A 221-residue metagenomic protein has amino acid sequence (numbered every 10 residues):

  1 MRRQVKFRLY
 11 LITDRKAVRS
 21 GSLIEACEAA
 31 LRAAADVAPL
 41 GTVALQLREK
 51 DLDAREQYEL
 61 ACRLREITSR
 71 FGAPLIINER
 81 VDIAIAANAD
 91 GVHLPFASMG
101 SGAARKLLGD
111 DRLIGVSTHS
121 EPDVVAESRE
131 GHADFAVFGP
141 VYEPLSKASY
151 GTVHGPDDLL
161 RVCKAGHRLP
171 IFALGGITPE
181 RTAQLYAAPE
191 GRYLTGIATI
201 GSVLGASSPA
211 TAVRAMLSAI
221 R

Functional and structural regions predicted by a protein language model:
M1-L94, S98, K106-F135, D157 (+4 more regions): Conserved N-terminal beta1-alpha1 strand-loop-helix module at the mouth
L47, A84, Y142-A148: A short acidic, helix-capping loop that chelates divalent metal ions and anchors anionic groups
F135-F138, Y150-G155: Long hydrophobic alpha-helices with heptad-repeat/coiled-coil character
S146-Y150, S208-P209: Short capping/connector residues at structural and topological boundaries
